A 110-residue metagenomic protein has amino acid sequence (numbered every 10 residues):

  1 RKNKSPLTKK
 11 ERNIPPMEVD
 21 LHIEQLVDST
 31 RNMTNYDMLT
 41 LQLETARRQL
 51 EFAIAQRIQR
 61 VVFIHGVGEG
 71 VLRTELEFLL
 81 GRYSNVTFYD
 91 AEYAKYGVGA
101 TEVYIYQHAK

Functional and structural regions predicted by a protein language model:
R1-V62, V67-K110: Long, charged, low-complexity intrinsically disordered regions
